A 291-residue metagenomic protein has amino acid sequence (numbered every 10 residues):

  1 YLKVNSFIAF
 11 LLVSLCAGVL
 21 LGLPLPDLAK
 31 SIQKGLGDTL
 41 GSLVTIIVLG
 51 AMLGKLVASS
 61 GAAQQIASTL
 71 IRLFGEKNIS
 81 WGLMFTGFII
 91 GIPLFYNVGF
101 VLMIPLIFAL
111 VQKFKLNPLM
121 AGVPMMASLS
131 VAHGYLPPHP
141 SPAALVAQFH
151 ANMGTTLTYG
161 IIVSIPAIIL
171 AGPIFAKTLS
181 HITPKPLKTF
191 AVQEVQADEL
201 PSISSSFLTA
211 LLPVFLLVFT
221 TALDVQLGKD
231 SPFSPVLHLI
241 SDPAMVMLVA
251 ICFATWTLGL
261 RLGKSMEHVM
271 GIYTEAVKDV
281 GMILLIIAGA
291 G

Functional and structural regions predicted by a protein language model:
Y1, G18-G22, I92, I168-K177: Membrane-embedded alpha-helical segments of multi-pass transporters/permeases
Y1-I8, Q112-M120: Membrane-helix interface "capping/anchor" motifs
K3-L23, V44-L49, S206-V218, H238-L260 (+1 more regions): Hydrophobic mid-bilayer segments of alpha-helices in multi-pass membrane transport proteins, especially secondary
G18, N97, V101-N117, P142-T156: Membrane-interfacial helix-loop connectors
P24-K113, G263-G291: Membrane-embedded alpha-helical segments and adjacent helix-loop junctions characteristic of multi-pass solute
L25-G35, I66, P142-T155, D224-H238 (+1 more regions): Membrane-interface helix termini and inter-helical loops of multi-pass transporters
E76-I92, K115-G134, N152-I165: Alpha-helical transmembrane segments of multi-pass membrane proteins
T158-G271: Long, contiguous bundles of hydrophobic transmembrane helices that form the permeation core of multi-pass
